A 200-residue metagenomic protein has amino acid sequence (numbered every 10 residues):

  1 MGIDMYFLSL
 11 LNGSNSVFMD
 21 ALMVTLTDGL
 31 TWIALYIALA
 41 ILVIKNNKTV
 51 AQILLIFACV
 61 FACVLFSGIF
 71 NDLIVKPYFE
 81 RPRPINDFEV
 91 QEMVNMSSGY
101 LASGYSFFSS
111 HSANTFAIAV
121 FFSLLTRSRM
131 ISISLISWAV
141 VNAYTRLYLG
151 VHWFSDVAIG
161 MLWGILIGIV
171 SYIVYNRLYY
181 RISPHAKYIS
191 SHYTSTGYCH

Functional and structural regions predicted by a protein language model:
M1-I37, N71-A102, S190-H200: N-terminal transmembrane-helix/juxtamembrane module of multi-pass inner/ER membrane proteins
N15-D20, V24, N47-I56, S98 (+1 more regions): Juxtamembrane/transmembrane-helix boundary motifs in multi-pass membrane proteins
T27-V43, A58, H111: Hydrophobic alpha-helical transmembrane segments
I33, F57-I69, V157, M161 (+1 more regions): Alpha-helical transmembrane spans of integral membrane proteins, capturing the lipid-embedded, hydrophobic core of TM
L35-N46, T115-S123: Hydrophobic, aromatic-rich transmembrane alpha-helices and their immediate juxtamembrane boundary segments
L39, F66, F70-V75, I167-Y175: Alpha-helical membrane-inserting segments
A40-N71, S132: Interfacial segments of alpha-helical transmembrane regions
N95-H200: Membrane-embedded catalytic cores of phosphoryl/pyrophosphoryl-handling enzymes
